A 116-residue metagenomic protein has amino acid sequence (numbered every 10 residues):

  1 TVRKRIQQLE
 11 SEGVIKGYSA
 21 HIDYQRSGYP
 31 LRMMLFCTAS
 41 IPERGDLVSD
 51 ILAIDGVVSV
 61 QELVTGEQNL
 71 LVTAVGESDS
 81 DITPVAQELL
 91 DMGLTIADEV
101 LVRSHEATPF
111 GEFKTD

Functional and structural regions predicted by a protein language model:
T1-D116: A compositional/biophysical signature of low hydrophobicity enriched in polar/charged and small residues
